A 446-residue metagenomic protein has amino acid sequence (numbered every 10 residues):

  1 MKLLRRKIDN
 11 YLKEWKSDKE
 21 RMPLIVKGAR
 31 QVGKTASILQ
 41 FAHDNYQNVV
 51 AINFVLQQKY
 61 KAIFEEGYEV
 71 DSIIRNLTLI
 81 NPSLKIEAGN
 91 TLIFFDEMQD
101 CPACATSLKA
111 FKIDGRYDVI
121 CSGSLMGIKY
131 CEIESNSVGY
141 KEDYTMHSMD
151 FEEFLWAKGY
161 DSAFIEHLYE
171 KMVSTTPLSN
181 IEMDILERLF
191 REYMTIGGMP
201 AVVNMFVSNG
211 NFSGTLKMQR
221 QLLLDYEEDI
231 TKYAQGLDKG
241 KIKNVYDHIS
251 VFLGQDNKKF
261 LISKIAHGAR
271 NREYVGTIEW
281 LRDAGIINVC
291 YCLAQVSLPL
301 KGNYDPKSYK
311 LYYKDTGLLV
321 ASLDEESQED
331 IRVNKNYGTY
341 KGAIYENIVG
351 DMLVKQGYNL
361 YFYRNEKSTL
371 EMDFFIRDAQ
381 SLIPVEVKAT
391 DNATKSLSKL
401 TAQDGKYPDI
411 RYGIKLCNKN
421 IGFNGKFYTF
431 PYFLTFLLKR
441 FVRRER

Functional and structural regions predicted by a protein language model:
M1-S17: N-terminal pre-Walker A segment at the start of P-loop NTPase domains
K34: Conserved lysine of the Walker
S37, F41: Hydrophobic positions on the alpha1 helix immediately C-terminal to the Walker A/P-loop
L56-G89: Short glycine-rich substrate-engagement loop in P-loop NTPases that contacts/grips substrate
D118-S124, T145: Structural recognition of the conserved hydrophobic beta-strand(s) that form the central parallel beta-sheet of P-loop
C131-G254: Interdomain motor-coupling "hinge/lid" segment immediately C-terminal to the ATP-binding subdomain of NTP-driven enzymes
N204-E371, F375-A379: Accessory nucleic acid-recognition modules appended to NTPase machines
K419-R446: Domain-level recognition of nuclease-like catalytic cores that cleave nucleotide substrates
